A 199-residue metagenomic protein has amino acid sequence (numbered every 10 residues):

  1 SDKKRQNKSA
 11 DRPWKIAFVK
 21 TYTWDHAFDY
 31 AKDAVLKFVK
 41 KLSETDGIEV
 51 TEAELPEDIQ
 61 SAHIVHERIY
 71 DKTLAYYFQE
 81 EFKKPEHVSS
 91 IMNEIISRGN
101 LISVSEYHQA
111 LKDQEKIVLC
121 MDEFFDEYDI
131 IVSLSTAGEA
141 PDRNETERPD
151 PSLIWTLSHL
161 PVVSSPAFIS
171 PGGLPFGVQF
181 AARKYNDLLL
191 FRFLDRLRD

Functional and structural regions predicted by a protein language model:
S1-W24, L36-T45, H108-K112, S158-D199: Structural helix-boundary/capping segments
D11-K15, R68-D122, P166-G177: Short helix-loop capping/hinge segments that flank enzyme active sites or metal/cofactor-binding pockets
Y30-E54, F78-P85, Y107, L111-Y128: Acyltransferase
I48-V65, I96-S97, S170: Short connector loops at secondary-structure junctions
H66, Q109, S135-I154: Short, surface-exposed loop/helix-turn segments at secondary-structure junctions that function as lids/hinges flanking
C120, E145-P166: Small-aliphatic-rich amphipathic alpha-helix that forms the alpha element of a beta-alpha
